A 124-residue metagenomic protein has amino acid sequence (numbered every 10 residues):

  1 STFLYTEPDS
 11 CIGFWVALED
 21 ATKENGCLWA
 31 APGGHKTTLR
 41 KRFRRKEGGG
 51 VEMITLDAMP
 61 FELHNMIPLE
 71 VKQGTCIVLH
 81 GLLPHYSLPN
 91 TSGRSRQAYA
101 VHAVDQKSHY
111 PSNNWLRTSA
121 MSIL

Functional and structural regions predicted by a protein language model:
S1-L4, H64-M66: Short, P/G- and charge-enriched loop/turn segments at secondary-structure junctions
T2, P8, A17, G33-K36 (+4 more regions): Short capping/connector residues at structural and topological boundaries
L4-K23, E70-Q73, V78, H102-K107: Short, conserved beta-strand element in jelly-roll/cupin
Y5, P60-E62, S92: Sterically constrained small-residue positions within well-ordered secondary structures of folded domains
C11-E19, E47-L56, M66-I67, Y110-M121: Low-complexity, flexible helical/coil segments
I12, G26, Q97: Change "...and in nucleic-acid phosphodiester-cleaving endonucleases..." to "...and in nucleic-acid processing enzymes
A21-L83: Double-stranded beta-helix
F43-R45, Q73-V78, L82-L124: Non-heme Fe(II)/2-oxoglutarate
